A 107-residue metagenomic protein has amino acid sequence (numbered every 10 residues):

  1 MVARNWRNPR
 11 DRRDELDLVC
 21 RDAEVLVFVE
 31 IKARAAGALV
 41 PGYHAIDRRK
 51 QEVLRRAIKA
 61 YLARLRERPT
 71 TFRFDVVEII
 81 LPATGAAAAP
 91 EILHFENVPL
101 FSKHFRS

Functional and structural regions predicted by a protein language model:
M1-D11: A short acidic/basic microdomain associated with nuclease active sites
A3, V29-K32, E96: Residue-level detector of conserved, well-ordered beta-strand and adjacent loop positions that form binding/recognition
P9-R12, A36-A38: Short, solvent-exposed loop/turn segments at secondary-structure junctions
R12-L16, F72: Short beta-strand or tight-loop elements that sit immediately N-terminal to catalytic metal-binding acidic residues
L16-G37, L54: Conserved catalytic cores of phosphodiester-cleaving nucleases, focusing on short active-site segments
R34-A60, R64: Mg2+/Mn2+-dependent nuclease catalytic core
A63-S107: Domain-level recognition of nuclease-like catalytic cores that cleave nucleotide substrates
